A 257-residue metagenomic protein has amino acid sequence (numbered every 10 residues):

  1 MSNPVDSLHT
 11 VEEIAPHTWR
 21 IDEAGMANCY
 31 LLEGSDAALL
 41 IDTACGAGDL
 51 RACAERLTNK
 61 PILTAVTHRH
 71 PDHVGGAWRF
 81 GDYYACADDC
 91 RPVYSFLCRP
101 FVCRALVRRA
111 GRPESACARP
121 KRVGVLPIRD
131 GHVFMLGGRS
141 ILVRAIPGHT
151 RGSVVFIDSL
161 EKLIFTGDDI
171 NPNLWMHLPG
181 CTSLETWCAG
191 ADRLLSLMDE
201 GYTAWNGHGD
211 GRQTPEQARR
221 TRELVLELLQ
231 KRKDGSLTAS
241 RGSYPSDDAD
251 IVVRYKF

Functional and structural regions predicted by a protein language model:
M1-V5, D192-F257: Accessory terminal helices/loops
S2, D6-H9, E13-P16, D88-R144 (+4 more regions): Metallo-beta-lactamase
S7-R56, V155-D168: Conserved beta-strand hairpin/beta-sheet module of binuclear metal-dependent hydrolase folds, prominently
M26, G46-D49, R69-G76, C90-R91 (+3 more regions): Active-site environment of divalent metal-dependent phosphoester hydrolases
L40-T43, I62-D72, Y84-A87, A145-G148 (+2 more regions): Active-site neighborhood of phospho(di)ester-bond hydrolases with catalytic His/Asp-centered motifs
C45, L97, M176-C181, E216-Q217: Short, solvent-exposed loop/turn segments at secondary-structure boundaries
A47-M135, R222-D234: Active-site HxH/HxHxD metal-binding segment of metal-dependent hydrolases
A145-N173, L184: Active-site-proximal loop/helix segments of hydrolase catalytic cores
